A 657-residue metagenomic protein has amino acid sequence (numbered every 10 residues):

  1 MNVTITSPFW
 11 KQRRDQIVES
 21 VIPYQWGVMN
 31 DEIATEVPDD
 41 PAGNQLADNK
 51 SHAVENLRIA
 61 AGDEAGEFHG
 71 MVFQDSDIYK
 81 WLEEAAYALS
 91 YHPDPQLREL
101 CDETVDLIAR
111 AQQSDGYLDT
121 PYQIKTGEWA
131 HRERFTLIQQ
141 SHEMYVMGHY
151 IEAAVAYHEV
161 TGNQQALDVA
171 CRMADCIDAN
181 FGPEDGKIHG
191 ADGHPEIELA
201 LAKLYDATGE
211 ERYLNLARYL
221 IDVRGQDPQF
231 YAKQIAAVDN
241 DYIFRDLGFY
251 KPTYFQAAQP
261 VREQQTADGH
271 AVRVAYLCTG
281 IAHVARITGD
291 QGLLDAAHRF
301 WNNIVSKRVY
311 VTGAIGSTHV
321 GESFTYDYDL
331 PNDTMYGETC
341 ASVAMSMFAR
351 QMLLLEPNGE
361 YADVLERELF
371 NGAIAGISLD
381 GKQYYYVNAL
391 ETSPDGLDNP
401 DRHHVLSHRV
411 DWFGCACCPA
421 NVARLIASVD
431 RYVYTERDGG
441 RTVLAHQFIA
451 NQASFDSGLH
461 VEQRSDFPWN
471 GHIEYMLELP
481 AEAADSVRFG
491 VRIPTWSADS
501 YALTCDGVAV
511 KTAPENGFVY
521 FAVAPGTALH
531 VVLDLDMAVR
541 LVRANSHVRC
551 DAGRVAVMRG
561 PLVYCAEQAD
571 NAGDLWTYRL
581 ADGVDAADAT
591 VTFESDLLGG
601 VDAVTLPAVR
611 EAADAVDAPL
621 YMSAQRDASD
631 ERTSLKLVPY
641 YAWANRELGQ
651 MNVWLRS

Functional and structural regions predicted by a protein language model:
M1-D77, D102-K125: Low-complexity, Ser/Thr/Pro/Gly-enriched N-terminal "stalk/linker" regions
N2, W10, L82-P95, G148-N163 (+6 more regions): Well-ordered alpha-helical scaffold segments within catalytic/enzyme domains
S7, R14, L82, R98-Q112 (+8 more regions): Hydrophobic core segments within long, regular secondary-structure runs in both alpha- and beta-rich folds
P8, R14, A217, A297 (+4 more regions): C-terminal beta-rich recognition modules with glycine/proline-rich loops and embedded aromatic residues
A42, A61-I78, A130-V146, A179-H194 (+5 more regions): Solvent-exposed loop and edge beta-strand segments that line ligand/cofactor-binding and catalytic clefts
G127-A207: A conserved hydrophobic secondary-structure block that centers on an alpha-helix together with its immediately flanking
G280-K307, L330-K382, S393: Catalytic-core region of carbohydrate-active enzymes that cleave or remodel glycosidic bonds
A498-A522, L541-H547: Solvent-exposed beta-strand/loop surfaces of large extracellular or lumenal domains
